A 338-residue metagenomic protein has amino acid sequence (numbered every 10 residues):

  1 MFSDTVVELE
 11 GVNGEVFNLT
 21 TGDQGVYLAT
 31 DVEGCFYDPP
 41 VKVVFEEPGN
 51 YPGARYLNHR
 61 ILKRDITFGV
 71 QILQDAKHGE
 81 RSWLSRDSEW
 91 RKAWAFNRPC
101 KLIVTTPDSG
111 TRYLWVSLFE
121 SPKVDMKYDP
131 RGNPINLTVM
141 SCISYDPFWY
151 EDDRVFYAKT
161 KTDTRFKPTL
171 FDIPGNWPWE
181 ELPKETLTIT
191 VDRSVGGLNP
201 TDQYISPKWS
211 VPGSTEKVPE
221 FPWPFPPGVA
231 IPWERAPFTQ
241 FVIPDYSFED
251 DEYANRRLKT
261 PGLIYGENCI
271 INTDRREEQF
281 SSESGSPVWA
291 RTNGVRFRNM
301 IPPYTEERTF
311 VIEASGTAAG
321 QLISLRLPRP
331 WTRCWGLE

Functional and structural regions predicted by a protein language model:
M1-F45: Polar/acidic, low-complexity leader/linker segments enriched in S/T/G and N/D
E47, Y51-R81, G132-F148: Oligomerization/assembly interface segments of phage tail-like spikes and tubes
R60-R64, W94-F96, G132-N136, N199-Q203 (+1 more regions): Solvent-exposed loop and beta-edge segments used for protein-protein assembly and interaction
T67-Q71, I103, S141-I143, K208-P212 (+1 more regions): Residue-level recognition of well-ordered beta-strand positions that form the cores of beta-sheet-rich folds across
L73, K77-K123: Short, acidic/charged, Gly/Pro-enriched secondary-structure junctions
K101-E151: Short beta-strand and beta-hairpin "edge-sheet" elements
Y150-A158: Short, charged, solvent-exposed linker or helix-capping segments at domain edges/interfaces that act as flexible hinges
Y157-E338: Intrinsically disordered, low-complexity segments enriched in serine, threonine, and glycine
